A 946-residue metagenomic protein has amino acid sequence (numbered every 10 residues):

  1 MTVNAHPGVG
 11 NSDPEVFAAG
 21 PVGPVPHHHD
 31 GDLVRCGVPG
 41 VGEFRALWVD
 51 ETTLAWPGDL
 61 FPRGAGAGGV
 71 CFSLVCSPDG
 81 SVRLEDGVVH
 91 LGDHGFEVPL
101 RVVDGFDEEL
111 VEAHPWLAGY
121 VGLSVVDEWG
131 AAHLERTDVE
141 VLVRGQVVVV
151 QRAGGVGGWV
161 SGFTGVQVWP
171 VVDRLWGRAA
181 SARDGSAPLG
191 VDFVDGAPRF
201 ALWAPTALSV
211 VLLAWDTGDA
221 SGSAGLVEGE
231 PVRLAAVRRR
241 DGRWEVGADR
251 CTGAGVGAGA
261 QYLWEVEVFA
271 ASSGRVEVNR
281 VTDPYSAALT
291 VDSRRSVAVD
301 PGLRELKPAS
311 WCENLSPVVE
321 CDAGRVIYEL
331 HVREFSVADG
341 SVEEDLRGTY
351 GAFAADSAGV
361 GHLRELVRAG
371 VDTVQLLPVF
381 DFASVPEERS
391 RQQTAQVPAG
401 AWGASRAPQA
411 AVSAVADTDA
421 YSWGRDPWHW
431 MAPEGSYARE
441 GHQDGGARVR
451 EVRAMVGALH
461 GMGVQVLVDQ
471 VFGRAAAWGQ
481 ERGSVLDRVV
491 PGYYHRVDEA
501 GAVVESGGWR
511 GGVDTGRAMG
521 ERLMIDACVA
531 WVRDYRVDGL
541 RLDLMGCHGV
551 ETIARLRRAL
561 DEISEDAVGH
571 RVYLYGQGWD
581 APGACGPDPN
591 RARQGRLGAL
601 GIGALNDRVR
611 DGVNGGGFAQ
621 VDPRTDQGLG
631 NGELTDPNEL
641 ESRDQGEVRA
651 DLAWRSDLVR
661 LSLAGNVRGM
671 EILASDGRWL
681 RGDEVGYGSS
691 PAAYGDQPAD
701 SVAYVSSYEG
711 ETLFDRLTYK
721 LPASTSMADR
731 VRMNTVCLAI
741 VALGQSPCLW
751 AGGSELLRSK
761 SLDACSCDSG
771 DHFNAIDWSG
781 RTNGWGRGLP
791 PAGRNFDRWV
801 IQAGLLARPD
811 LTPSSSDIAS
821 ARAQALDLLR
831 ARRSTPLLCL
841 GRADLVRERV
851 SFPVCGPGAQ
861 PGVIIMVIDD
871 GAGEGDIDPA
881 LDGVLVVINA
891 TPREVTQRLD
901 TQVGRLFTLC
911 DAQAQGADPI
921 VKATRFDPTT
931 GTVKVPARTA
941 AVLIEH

Functional and structural regions predicted by a protein language model:
T2-F44, D79, R83-D86, H90-D195 (+3 more regions): The feature marks proteins involved in alpha-glucan
T52-L54, G196-F200, G883: Structural beta-strand segments of beta-rich domains
G58-A67, W203-S209, T891-R893, Q902-V903: Short proline/glycine-enriched turn/loop motifs at strand-loop junctions of beta-rich domains
L202, W264, L330, L376 (+6 more regions): Conserved, mostly hydrophobic/aromatic
A258, T924-H946: C-terminal beta-strand-rich structural cap/linker in extracellular carbohydrate-active enzymes
R333-A338, V342-G351, R364-D372, L377-R536 (+5 more regions): Substrate-binding/active-site clefts of carbohydrate-active enzymes
R389, L544-Y694, S754-I801, D900: Active-site-proximal helices and loops of the catalytic beta/alpha 8
G682-L885, A890-R898, V903: Loop/helix patches that line or flank the sugar-binding groove of alpha-linked glycan CAZymes
